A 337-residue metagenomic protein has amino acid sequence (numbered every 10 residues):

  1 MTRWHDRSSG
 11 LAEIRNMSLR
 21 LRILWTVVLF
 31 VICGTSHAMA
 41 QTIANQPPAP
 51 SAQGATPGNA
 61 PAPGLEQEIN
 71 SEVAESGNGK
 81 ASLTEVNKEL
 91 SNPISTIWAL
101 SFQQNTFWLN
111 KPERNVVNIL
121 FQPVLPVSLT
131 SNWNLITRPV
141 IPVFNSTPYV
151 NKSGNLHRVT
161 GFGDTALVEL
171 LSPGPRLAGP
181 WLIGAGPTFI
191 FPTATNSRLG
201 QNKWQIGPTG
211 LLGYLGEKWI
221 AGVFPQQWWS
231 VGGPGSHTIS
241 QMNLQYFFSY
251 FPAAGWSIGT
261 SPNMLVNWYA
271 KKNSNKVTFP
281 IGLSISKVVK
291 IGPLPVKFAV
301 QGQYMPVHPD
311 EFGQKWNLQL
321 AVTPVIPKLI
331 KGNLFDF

Functional and structural regions predicted by a protein language model:
M1-L21: N-terminal secretory signal peptides that target proteins for export/translocation
H5, S9-A12, C33, L65-Q67 (+1 more regions): Intrinsic disorder/low-complexity signal
L21-I23, V288: Hydrophobic alpha-helical segments, especially transmembrane helices and their immediate juxtamembrane helical caps
L24-G34: Bacterial N-terminal signal peptides
A38-A40: Boundary at the C-terminal end of the N-terminal hydrophobic targeting segment
T42-G233, H237-F337: Transmembrane beta-barrel domains of Gram-negative outer membranes and organellar outer membranes
